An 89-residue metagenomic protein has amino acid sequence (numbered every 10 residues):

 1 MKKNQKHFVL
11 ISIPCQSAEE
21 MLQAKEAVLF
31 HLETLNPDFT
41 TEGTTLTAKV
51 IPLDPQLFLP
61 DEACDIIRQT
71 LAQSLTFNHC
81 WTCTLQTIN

Functional and structural regions predicted by a protein language model:
M1-N4, I88-N89: Short intrinsically disordered terminal tails
K3-C15: Short glycine-/aliphatic-rich beta-strand segments at the starts of folded cytosolic domains
I11-P14, K49-I51, Q86-I88: A structural detector for beta-sheet-dominated domains
I13, E62, N78-W81: Secreted/extracellular small peptides and ectodomain modules produced from precursors
C15-E19, D54-L57, N89: Residues that cap or initiate secondary-structure elements
Q16-L35: Short amphipathic alpha-helix segments
T34-L71: Short, intrinsically disordered low-complexity segments
N36-T41, Q69-N89: Conserved short beta-strand edge segments in small beta-sheet-based binding/regulatory domains
